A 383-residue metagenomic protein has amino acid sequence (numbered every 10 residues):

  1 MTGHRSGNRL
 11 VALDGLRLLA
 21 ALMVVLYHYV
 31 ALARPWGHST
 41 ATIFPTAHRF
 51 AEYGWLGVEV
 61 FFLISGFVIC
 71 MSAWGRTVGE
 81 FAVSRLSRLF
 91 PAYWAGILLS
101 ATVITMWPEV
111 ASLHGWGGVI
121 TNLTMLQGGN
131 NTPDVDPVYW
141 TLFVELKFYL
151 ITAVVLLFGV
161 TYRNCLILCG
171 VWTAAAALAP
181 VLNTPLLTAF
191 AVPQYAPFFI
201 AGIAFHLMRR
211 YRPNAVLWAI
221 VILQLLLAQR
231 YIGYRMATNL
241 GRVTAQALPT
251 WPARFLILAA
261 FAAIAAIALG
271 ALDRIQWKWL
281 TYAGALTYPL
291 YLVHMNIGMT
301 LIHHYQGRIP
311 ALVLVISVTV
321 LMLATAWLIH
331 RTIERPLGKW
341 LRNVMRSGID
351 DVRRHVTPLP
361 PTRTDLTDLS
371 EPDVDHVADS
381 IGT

Functional and structural regions predicted by a protein language model:
T2-A12, L22, L26-F50, M71-G75 (+5 more regions): Alpha-helical transmembrane segments in multi-pass integral membrane proteins
D14, L18-A21, V58, S65 (+4 more regions): Residues within membrane-spanning alpha-helices of integral membrane proteins, especially the hydrophobic core/packing
L16-V25, A95, L168-A174, V221-Q224: Alpha-helical transmembrane segments
L18, W94, L98, L146 (+5 more regions): Residue-level signature of the transmembrane alpha-helical core of multi-pass small-molecule transporters
L32-L56, V60, I64, S72 (+7 more regions): Membrane-interface helix-loop-helix regions
G96, S100, M322-H330, E334: Alpha-helical transmembrane segments of multipass membrane proteins
P336-E371, D375, D379: Membrane-proximal cytoplasmic C-terminal regulatory module of class A 7TM GPCRs
